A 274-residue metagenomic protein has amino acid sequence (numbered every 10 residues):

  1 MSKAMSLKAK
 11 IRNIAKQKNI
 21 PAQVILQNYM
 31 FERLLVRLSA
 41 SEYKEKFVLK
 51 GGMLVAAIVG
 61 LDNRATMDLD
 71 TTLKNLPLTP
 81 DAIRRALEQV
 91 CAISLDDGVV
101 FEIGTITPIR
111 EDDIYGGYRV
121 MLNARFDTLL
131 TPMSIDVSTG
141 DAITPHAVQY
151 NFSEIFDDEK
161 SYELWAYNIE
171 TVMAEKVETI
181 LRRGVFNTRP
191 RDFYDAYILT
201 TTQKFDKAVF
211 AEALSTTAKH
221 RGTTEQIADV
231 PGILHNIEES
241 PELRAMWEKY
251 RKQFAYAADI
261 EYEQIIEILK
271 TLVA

Functional and structural regions predicted by a protein language model:
M1-F47, A56-A65, L69-A274: Structured mid-to-C-terminal alpha-helical surface segments
